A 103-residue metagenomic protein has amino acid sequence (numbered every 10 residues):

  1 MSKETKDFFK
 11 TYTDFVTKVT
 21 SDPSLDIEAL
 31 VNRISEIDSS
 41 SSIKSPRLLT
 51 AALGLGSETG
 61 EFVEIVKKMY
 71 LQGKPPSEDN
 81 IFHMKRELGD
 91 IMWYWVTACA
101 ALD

Functional and structural regions predicted by a protein language model:
M1-D103: Flexible "arm" and connector segments at domain edges
